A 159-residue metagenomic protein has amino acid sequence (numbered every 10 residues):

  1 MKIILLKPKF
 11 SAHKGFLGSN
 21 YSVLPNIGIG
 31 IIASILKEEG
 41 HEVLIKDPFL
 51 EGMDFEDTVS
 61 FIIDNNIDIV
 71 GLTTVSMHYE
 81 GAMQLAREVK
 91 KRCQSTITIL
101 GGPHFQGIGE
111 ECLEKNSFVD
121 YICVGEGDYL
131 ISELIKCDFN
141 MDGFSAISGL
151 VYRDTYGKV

Functional and structural regions predicted by a protein language model:
K2, G28, I32-V159: Glycine-rich beta-alpha loop elements in corrinoid/cobalamin-binding modules across cobalamin-dependent enzymes
I3-Y21: Short glycine-rich His-centered loop
V23-P25: N-lobe entry segment of adenylate-forming
